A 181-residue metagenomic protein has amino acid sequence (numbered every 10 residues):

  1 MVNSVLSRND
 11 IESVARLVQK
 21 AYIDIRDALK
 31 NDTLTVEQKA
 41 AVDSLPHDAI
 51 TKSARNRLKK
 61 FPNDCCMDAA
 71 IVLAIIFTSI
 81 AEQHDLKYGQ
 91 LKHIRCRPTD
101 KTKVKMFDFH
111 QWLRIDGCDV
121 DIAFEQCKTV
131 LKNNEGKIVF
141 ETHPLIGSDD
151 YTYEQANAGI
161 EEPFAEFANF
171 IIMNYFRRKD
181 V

Functional and structural regions predicted by a protein language model:
M1-V181: A structural boundary/capping signal
